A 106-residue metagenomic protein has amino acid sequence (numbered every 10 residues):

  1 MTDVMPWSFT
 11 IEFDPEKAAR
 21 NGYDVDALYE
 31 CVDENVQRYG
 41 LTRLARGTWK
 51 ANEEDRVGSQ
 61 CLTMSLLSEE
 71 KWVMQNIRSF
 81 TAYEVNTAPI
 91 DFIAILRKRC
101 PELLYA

Functional and structural regions predicted by a protein language model:
T2-E12, E16-Y29, D33-N35, L66-L67: Long, contiguous binding/interaction regions
D3, S8, T63-N76, Y105-A106: Short flexible/disordered coil segments
I11, W49-A51, A82-T87: Short beta-strand element of the conserved SAM-dependent methyltransferase core
E16-A18, R56, T87: Generic "edge-of-domain/loop-turn" microfeature
L28-C31, R43-T48, I90-F92, E102-A106: Positively charged, polar, low-complexity stretches
Y29, D33, Q60-S65, I93-R97: Generic detector of well-ordered alpha-helical segments enriched in charged/polar residues, highlighting helical
Q37-M74: Short, intrinsically disordered low-complexity segments
L67-R99: Short, mixed-charge low-complexity intrinsically disordered segments
